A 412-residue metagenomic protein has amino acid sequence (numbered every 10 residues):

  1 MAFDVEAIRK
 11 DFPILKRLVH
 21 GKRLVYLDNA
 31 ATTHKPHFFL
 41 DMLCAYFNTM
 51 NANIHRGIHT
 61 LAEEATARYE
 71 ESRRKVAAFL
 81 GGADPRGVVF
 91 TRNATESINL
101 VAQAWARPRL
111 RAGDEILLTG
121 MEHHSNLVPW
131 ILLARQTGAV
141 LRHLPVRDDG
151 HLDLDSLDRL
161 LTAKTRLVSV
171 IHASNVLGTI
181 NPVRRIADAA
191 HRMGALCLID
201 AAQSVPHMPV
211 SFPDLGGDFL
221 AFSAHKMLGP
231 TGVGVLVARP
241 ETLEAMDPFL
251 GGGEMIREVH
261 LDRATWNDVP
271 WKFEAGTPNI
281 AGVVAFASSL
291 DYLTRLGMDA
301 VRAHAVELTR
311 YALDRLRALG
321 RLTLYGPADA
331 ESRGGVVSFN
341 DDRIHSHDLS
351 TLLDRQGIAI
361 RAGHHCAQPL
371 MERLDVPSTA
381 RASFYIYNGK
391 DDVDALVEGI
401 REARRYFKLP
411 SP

Functional and structural regions predicted by a protein language model:
M1-P412: Pyridoxal 5′-phosphate
